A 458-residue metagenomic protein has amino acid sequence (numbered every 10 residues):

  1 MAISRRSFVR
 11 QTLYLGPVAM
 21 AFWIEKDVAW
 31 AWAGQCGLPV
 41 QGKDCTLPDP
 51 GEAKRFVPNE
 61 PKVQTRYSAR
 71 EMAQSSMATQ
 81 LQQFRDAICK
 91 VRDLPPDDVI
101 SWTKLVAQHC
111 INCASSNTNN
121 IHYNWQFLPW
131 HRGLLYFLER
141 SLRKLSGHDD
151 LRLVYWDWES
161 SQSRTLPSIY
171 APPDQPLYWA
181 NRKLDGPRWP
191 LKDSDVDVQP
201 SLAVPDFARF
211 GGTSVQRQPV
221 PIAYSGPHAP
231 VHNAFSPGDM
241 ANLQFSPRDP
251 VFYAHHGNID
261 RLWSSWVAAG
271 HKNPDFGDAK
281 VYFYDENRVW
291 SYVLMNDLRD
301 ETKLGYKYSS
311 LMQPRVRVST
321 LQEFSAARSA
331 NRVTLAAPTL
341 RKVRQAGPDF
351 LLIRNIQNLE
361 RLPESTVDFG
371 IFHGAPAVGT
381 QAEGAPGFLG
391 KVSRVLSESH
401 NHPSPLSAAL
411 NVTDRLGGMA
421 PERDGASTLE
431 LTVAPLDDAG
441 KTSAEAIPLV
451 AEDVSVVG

Functional and structural regions predicted by a protein language model:
M1-S7, F22, K26, W30: N-terminal secretory signal peptides
F8-L13, V28-G458: Intrinsically disordered, flexible peripheral segments
Y14-V18: Hydrophobic alpha-helical transmembrane segments of multipass membrane transporters and ion channels, focusing on
